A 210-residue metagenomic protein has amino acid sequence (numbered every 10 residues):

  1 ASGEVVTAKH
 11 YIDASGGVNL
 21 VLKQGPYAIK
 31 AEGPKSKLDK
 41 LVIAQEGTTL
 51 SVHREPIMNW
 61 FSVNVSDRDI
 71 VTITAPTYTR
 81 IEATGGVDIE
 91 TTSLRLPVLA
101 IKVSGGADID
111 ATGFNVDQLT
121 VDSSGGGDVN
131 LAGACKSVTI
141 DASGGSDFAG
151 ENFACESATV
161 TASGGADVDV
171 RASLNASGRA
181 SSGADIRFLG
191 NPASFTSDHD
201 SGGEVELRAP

Functional and structural regions predicted by a protein language model:
A1-T84, D88-K102, G113-D122, N130-T139 (+2 more regions): Acidic (Asp/Glu) and glycine-rich low-complexity loops/linkers that are typically intrinsically disordered
S15, T84, S104, S124 (+5 more regions): Ser/Thr/Pro-rich low-complexity tandem-repeat tracts
V18, V87, A107, G127 (+4 more regions): Small-residue (G/S/T/A) turn/hinge positions that recur once per unit in extracellular repeat modules
D147-T161, G165-R171: Strongly charged, low-complexity linkers/loops
A176-R179, S194: Assembly-interface segments of oligomeric complexes
